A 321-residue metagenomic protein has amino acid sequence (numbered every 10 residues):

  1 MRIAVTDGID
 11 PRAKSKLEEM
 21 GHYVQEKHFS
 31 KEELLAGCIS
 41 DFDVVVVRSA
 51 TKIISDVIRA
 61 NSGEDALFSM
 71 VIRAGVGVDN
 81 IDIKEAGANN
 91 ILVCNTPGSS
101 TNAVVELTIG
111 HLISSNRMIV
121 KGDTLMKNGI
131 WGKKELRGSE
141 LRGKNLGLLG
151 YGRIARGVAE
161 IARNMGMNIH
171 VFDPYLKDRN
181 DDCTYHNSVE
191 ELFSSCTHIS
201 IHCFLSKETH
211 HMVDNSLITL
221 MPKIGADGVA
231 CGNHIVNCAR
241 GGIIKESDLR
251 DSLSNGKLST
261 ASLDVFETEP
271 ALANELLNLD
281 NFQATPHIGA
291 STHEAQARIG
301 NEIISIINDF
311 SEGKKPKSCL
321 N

Functional and structural regions predicted by a protein language model:
M1-C94, N168, L192-S194, D214 (+1 more regions): An N-terminal-biased, well-structured beta-alpha scaffold segment characteristic of Rossmann-like dinucleotide-binding
V5, L146-L148: Hydrophobic Val/Ile/Leu positions in short beta-strands of Rossmann-like dinucleotide-binding domains
D43-V44, M70, H198, H234 (+2 more regions): Short, Asp-centered acidic motifs that coordinate Mg2+ and/or phosphate in catalytic or ligand-binding sites
I53-V57, P174-E275: Rossmann-like adenosine-cofactor binding region
F68, R142-N145, N215, C231-G232: Phosphate-coordination loops involved in phosphoryl transfer and adenosine-cofactor binding
G87, C94-E106, R137, T219 (+1 more regions): C-terminal helix-to-coil terminal segments
N89, T96-N145, G157-E160, N164 (+2 more regions): Phosphate-binding beta-alpha-beta segment of Rossmann-like dinucleotide-binding domains, i.e., the NAD(P)
Y151-G152: Glycine-rich Rossmann-fold phosphate-binding loop(s) that bind the pyrophosphate of adenine dinucleotide cofactors
